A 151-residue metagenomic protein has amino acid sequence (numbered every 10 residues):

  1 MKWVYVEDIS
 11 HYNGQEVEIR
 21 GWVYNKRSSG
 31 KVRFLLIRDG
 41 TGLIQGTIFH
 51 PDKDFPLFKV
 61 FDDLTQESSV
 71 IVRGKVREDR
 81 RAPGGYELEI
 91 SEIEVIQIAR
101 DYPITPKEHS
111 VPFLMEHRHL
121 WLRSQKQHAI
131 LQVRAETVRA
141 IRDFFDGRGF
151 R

Functional and structural regions predicted by a protein language model:
M1-R151: Class II aminoacyl-tRNA synthetase catalytic cores and aaRS-like
